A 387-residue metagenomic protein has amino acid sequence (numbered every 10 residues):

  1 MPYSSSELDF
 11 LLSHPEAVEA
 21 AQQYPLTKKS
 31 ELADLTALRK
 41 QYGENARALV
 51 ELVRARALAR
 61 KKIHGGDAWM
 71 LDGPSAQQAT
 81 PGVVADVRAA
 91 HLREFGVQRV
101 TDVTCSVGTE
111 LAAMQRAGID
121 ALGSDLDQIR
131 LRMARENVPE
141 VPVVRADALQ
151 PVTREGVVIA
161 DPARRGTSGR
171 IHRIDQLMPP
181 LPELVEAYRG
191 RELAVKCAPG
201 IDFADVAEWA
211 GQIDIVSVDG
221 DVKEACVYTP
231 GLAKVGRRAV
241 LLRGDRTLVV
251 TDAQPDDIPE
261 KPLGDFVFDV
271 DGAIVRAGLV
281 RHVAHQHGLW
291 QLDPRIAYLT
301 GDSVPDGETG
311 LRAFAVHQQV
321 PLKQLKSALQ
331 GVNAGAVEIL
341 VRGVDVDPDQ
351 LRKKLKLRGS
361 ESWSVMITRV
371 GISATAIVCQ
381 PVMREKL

Functional and structural regions predicted by a protein language model:
M1-L387: SAM-dependent transferase fold signal centered on methyltransferase-like domains, encompassing both Class I
